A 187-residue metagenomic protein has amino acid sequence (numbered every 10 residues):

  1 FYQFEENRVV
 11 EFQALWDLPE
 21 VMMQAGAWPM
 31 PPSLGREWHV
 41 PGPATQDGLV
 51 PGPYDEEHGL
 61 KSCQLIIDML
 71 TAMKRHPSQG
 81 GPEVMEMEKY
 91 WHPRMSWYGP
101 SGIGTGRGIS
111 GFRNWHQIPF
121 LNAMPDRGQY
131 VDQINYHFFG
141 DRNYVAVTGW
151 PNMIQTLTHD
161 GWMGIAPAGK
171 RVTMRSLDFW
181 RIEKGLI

Functional and structural regions predicted by a protein language model:
F1-I187: C-terminal and inter-domain tail/linker signature
